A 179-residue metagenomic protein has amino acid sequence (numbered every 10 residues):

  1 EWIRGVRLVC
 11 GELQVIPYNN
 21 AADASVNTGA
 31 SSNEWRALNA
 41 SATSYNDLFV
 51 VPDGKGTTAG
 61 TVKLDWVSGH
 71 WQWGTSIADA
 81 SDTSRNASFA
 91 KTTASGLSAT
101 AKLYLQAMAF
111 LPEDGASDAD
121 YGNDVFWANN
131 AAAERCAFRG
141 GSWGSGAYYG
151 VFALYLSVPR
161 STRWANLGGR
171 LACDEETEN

Functional and structural regions predicted by a protein language model:
E1-I3: Conserved active-site beta-strand-loop modules that form the wall/rim of enzyme catalytic pockets and either contain
G5-R7, T28-N179: C-terminal, surface-exposed recognition/capping segments
C10-A21: A short, polar/charged loop-to-alpha-helix boundary motif
N19, N27-T28: An exposed, glycine/acidic-rich loop-and-rim segment of catalytic or binding clefts
